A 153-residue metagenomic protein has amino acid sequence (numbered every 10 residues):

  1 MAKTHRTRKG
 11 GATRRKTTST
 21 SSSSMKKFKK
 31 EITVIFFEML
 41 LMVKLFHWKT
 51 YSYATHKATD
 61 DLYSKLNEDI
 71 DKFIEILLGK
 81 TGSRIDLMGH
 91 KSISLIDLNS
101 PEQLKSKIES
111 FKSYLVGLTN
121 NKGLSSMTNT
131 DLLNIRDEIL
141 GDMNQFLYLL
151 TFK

Functional and structural regions predicted by a protein language model:
M1-K26: Arg/Lys-rich, intrinsically disordered low-complexity tails that mediate electrostatic binding and condensation
S21-I32, M39, P101-L104: Disorder-to-helix initiation segments
F28, I32-I35, I135, I139: Secondary-structure capping and boundary motifs in well-ordered enzyme cores
I32-H47, F73-I76, F111-T119, D142-T151: Long, well-ordered alpha-helical segments
E38-D61, G123-T128: Helix-loop segments that flank and shape redox-cofactor active sites
K57-D86: Conserved alpha-helical segments that form or flank metal/cofactor-binding pockets of metalloenzymes
S92-L150: Acidic/histidine-rich alpha-helical segments that form the ligand environment of transition-metal centers
